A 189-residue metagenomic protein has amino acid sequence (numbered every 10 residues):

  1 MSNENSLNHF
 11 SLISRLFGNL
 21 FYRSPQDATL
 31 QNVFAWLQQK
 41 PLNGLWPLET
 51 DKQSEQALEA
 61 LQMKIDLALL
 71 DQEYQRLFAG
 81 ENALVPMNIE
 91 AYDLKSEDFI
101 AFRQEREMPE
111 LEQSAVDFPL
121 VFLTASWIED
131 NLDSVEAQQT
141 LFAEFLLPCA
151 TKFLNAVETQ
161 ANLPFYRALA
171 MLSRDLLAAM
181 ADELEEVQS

Functional and structural regions predicted by a protein language model:
M1-S189: Surface/interface-facing alpha-helical segments and adjacent flexible terminal/loop regions used for partner/assembly
